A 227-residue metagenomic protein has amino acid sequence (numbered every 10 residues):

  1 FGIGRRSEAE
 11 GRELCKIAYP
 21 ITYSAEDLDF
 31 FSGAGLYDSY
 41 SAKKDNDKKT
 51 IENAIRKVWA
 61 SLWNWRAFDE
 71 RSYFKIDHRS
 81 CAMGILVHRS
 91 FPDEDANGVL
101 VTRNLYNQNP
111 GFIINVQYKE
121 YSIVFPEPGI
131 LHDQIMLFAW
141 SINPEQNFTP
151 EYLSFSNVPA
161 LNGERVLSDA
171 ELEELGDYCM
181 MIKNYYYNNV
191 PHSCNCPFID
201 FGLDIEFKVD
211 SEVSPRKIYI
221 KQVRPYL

Functional and structural regions predicted by a protein language model:
F1-L86, D95, K183-F198, G202-D204: N-terminal beta-alpha lobe that positions the nucleotide/phosphoryl donor in ATP/NTP-coupled carboxylate activation
G4-R6, R12-E13, L100, I113 (+2 more regions): Compositionally biased, intrinsically disordered low-complexity regions
I21-A25, F91, V209-S211: Short acidic, glycine-rich loop/turn motifs
A34-W65, P92-P159, Y219-L227: Extended active-site and interfacial segments that coordinate phosphate-rich ligands in large catalytic machineries
L86, S90-F91, N97-T102, Y178-I182: Core catalytic machinery and nucleic-acid-binding channels of phosphodiester-processing enzymes
R89, T102-L105, F207-S211: Short, low-complexity Ser/Thr-rich regulatory SLiMs
V116-E212: Conserved catalytic alpha/beta cores of large enzymes that bind or transform nucleotide phosphates and polynucleotides
